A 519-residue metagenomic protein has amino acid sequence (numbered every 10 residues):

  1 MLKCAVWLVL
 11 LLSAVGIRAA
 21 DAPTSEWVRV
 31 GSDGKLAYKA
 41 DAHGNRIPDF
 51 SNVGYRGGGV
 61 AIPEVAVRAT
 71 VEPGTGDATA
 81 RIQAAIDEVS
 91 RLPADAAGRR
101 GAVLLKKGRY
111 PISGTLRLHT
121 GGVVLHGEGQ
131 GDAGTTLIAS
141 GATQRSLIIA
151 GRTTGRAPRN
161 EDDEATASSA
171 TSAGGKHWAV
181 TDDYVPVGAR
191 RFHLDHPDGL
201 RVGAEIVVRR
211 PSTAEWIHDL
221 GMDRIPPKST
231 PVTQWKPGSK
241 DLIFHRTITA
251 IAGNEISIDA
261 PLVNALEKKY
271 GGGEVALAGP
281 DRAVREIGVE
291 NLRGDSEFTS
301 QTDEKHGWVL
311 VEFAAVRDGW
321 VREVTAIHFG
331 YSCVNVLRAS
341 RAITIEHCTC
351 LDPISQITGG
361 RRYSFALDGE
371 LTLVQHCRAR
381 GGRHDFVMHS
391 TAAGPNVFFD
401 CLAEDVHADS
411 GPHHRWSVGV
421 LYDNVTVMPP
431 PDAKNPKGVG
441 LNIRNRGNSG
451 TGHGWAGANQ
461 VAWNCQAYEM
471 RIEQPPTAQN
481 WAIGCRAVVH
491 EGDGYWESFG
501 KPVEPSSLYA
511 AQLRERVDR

Functional and structural regions predicted by a protein language model:
M1-L2: N-terminal secretory signal peptides that target proteins for export/translocation
A5-A14: Bacterial N-terminal signal peptides
S13-S300, T477-R519: Extracellular "leader-to-stem" segments immediately downstream of a signal peptide or signal-anchor in secreted/lumenal
G101, G108, G114, G121-V123 (+15 more regions): The right-handed parallel beta-helix/beta-solenoid scaffold, focusing on the short coil/turn and N-cap positions
T115-H119, D132-R152, P158-T171, H193 (+9 more regions): Glycine-rich beta-solenoid repeat tracts in large extracellular/virion proteins
G122, R285-S296, R317-H328, S340-S355 (+7 more regions): Right-handed parallel beta-helix
G174-A179, G411-T426, P430-R516: Extracellular beta-rich repeat passengers
S212-H245, T249, E290-Q375, F386: Right-handed parallel beta-helix
